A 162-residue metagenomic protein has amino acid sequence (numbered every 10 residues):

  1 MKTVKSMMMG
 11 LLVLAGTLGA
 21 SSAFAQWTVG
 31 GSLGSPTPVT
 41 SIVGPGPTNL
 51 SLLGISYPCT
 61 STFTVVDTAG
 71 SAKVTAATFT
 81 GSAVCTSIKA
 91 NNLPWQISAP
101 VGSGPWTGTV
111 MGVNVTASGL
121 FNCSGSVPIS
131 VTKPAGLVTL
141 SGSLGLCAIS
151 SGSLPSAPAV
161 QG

Functional and structural regions predicted by a protein language model:
M1-G10: Bacterial N-terminal signal peptides that target proteins for export
K2, G16, P36-V39: Intrinsically disordered/low-complexity terminal segments and short unstructured peptides
G10-G19: Bacterial N-terminal signal peptides
S21-T78, N92, A148-G162: N-terminal segment immediately downstream of the Sec signal-peptide cleavage site in secreted/extracellular proteins
G44-G46, G112-S118, S141: Extracellular beta-sheet-rich ligand-binding/adhesion modules
L53-P134: Predominantly extracellular/secreted and cell-surface proteins with exposed, flexible low-complexity segments
A117-G162: A charged, solvent-exposed segment within the mature domains of Sec-exported extracytoplasmic proteins
